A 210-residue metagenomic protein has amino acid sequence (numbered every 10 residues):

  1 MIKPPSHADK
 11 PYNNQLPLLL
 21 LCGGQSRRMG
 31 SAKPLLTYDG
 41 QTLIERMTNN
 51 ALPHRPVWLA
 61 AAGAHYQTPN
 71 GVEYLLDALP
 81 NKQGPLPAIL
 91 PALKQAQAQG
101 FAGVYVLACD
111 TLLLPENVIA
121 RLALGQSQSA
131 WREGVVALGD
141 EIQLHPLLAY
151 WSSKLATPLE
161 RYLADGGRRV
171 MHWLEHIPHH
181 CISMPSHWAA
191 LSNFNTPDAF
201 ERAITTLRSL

Functional and structural regions predicted by a protein language model:
I2-K3, H7-G167, H172-L191, P197-L210: Nucleotide and nucleotide-moiety/phosphate-recognizing core
